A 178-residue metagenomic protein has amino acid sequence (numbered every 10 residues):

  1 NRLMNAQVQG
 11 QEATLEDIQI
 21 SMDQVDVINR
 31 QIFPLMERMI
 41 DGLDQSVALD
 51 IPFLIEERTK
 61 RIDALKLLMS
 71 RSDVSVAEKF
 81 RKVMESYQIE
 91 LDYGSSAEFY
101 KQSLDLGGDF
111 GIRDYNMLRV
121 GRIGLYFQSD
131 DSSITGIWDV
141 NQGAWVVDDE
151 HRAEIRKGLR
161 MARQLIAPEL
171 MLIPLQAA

Functional and structural regions predicted by a protein language model:
M4-F80, M84-L91: Charged heptad-repeat coiled-coil "stalk" segments of single-pass membrane proteins that scaffold or bridge
I20, P34-E37, I55, R81 (+6 more regions): Generic alpha-helix signal with a bias toward terminal, lower-confidence helices and secondary-structure junctions
M39, L43, L65, F80 (+3 more regions): Generic structural signal of hydrophobic/aromatic residues within well-ordered alpha-helices of folded domains
R58, E90-Y93, A97, E154-A162: Charged, low-complexity, helix-prone segments enriched in Lys/Glu/Asp/Gln
D73-F80, M84-F127: Hydrophobic protein-protein interaction segments
G108-A178: Long mid-to-C-terminal scaffolding/interaction modules that assemble large complexes
